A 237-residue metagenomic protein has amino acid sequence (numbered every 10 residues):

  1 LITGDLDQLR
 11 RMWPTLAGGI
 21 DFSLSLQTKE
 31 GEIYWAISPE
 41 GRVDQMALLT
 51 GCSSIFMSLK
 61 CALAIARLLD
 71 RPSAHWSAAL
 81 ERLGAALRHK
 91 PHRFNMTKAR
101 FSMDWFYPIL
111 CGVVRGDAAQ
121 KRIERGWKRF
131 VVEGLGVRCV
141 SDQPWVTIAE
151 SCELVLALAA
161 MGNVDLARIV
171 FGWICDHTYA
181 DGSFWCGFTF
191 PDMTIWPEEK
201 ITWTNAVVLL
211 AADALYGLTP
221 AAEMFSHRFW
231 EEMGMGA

Functional and structural regions predicted by a protein language model:
L1-Q8, S53-R71, D104-G116, C152-L166 (+1 more regions): Well-ordered alpha-helical scaffold segments within catalytic/enzyme domains
T3-A17, R42-F56: Short, amphipathic alpha-helical segments
W13, G18-M46, L80-I148, I169-A237: Extended glycan-interaction surfaces of carbohydrate-active proteins
D44-K90: Loop-centered beta-sheet repeat module
